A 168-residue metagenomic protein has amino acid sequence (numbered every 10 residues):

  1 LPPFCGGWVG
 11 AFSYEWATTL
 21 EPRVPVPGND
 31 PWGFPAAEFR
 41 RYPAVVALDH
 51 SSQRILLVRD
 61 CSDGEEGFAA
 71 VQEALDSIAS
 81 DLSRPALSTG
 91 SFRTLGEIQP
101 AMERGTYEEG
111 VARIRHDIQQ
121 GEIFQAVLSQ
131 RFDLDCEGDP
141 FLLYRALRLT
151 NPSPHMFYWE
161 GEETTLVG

Functional and structural regions predicted by a protein language model:
L1-G168: Extended alpha-helical targeting/anchoring segments, especially N-terminal organellar/secretory targeting helices
